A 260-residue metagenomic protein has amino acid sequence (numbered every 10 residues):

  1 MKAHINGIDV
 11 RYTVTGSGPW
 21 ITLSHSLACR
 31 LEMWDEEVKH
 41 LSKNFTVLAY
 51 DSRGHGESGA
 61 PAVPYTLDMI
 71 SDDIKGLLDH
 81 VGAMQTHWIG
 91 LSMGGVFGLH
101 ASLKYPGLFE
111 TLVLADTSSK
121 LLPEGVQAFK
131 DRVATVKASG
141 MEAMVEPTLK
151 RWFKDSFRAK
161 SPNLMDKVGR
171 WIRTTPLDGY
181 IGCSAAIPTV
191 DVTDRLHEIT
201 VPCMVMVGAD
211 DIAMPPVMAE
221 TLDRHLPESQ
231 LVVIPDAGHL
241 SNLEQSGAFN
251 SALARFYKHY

Functional and structural regions predicted by a protein language model:
I8-A60: Conserved HGGG/HGGXW glycine-rich cap/lid loop of the alpha/beta-hydrolase fold
E36-K39, L48-I89, S251: Active-site loop/oxyanion-hole signature of alpha/beta-hydrolase fold enzymes
G90, G94, G98: Gly/Ala-rich beta-loop-alpha elbow adjacent to hydrolase catalytic centers
L99-K104, L108-S139: Flexible "cap/lid" loop of the alpha/beta hydrolase fold
K120-Q127, S139-H197: Conserved alpha/beta-hydrolase catalytic His-Asp/Glu region
I199, V205-V207: Short beta-strand/loop motif that positions the catalytic acidic residue of the alpha/beta-hydrolase fold
A209-M214: Acidic catalytic loop of the alpha/beta-hydrolase fold
S229-Y260: Catalytic active-site module of serine/aspartate enzymes centered on a nucleophile-bearing elbow/loop
